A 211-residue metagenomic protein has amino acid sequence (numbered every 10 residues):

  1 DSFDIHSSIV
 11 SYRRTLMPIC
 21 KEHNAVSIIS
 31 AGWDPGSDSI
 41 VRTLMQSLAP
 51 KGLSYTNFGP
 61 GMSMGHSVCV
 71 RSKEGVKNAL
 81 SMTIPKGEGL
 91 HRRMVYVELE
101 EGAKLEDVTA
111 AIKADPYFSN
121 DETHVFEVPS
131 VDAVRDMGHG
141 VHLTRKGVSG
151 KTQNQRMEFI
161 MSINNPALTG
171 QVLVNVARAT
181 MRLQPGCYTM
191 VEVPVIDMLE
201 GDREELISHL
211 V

Functional and structural regions predicted by a protein language model:
D1, S27-A31, N57, L80-S81: General beta-strand structural signal in soluble alpha/beta enzymes
S2-S27: Rossmann-fold NAD(P)-binding glycine/threonine-rich loop
I5-I9, S30-D38, P60-M64: Gly/Ser/Thr-rich loops at beta-strand to alpha-helix junctions that form or flank small-molecule/cofactor-binding
M17-I19, S37-L53, R71-A79, Y117 (+1 more regions): Oxidoreductase and adenylate-handling cofactor-binding alpha/beta cores
K21-Q46, L173: Short alpha-helices
T43-P60, M94-G102: Short beta-strand and adjoining strand-loop segment in the mid-core of the Rossmann-like NAD(P)-dependent dehydrogenase
G61-A177: C-terminal substrate-binding/catalytic lobe of Rossmann-fold NAD(P)-dependent oxidoreductases
R156-V211: NAD(P)-dependent Rossmann-like dehydrogenase/reductase catalytic/cofactor-binding core
